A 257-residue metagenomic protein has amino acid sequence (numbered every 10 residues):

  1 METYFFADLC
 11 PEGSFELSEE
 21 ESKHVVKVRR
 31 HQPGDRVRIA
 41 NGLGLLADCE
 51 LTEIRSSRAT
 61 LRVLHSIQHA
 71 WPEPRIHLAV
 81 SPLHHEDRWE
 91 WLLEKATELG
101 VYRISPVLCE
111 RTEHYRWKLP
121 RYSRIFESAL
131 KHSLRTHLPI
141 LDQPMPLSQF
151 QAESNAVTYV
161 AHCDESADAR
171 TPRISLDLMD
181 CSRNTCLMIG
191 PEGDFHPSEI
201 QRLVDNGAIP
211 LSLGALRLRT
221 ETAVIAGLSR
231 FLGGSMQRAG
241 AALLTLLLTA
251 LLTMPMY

Functional and structural regions predicted by a protein language model:
M1-H69, P120, L244, L251-Y257: N-terminal positively charged helical leader segments and presequences
G13, P33-D35, L45-A47, S57-A59 (+5 more regions): A generic structural signal for short beta-strands and their flanking turns/coil linkers
F15-L17, E73-H77, R183-C186, D205-L213: Glycine/charged-rich beta-loop-alpha catalytic/anionic-binding loops adjacent to active sites
G34, A96, F126, L203 (+1 more regions): Residue-level signal for inorganic ion chemistry
Q68-V160: RNA substrate-binding interface of SAM-dependent RNA methyltransferases
S81, Y115, E192, L216 (+1 more regions): Glycine- and other small-residue-rich loops at beta-strand/loop junctions that grip anionic moieties
V160-I200, A208-L213: Active-site/ligand-binding-proximal alpha/beta "capping" segment
P197-G240, L246-L247, Y257: Structured adenosyl-cofactor binding patch, chiefly the S-adenosyl-L-methionine
